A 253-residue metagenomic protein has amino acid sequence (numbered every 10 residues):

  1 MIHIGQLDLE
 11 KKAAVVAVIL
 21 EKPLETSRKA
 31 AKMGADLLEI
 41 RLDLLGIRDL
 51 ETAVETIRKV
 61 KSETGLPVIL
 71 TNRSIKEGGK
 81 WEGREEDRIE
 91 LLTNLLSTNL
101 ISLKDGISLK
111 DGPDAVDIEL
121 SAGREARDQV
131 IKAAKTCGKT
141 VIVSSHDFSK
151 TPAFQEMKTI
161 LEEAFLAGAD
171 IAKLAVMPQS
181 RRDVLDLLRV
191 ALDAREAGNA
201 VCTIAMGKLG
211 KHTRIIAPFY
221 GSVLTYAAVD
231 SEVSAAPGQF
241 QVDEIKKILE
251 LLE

Functional and structural regions predicted by a protein language model:
M1-I2: Basic/polar N-terminal segments that are highly enriched at the extreme N-terminus, encompassing both cleavable
K12-L103, S108-T136, V141-I142, H146-K150: Active-site beta->alpha loop and helix N-cap motifs at the rims of alpha/beta catalytic domains
L96-N99, L120-E253: Catalytic alpha/beta core domains of metabolic enzymes, predominantly
